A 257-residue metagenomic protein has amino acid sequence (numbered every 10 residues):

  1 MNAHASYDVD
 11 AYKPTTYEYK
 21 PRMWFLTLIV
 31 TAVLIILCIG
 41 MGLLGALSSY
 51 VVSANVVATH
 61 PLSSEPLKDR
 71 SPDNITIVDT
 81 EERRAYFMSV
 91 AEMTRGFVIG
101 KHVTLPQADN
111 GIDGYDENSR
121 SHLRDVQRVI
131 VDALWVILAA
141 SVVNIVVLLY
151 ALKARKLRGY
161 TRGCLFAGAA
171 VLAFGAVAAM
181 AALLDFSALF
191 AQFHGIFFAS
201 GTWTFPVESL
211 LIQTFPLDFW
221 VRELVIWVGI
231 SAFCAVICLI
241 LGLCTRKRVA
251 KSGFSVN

Functional and structural regions predicted by a protein language model:
N2-S53: Hydrophobic secretory-pathway targeting helix
K20-I29, A140-A188, I237-N257: Juxtamembrane interface at the cytosolic side of transmembrane helices
C38, G45-V90: Juxtamembrane non-transmembrane segments of integral membrane proteins
S71-R84, A108-S119, L165-L184, G253: Hydrophobic alpha-helical transmembrane segments
S89-A139, D218-V228: Individual transmembrane alpha-helix segments
L183-V207: Juxtamembrane non-transmembrane "cap" segments at the membrane-aqueous interface of multi-pass membrane proteins
A199-V221: Short, membrane-exposed interhelical loops at transmembrane-helix boundaries
T214, D218-V249: A juxtamembrane structural motif centered on a specific transmembrane helix
